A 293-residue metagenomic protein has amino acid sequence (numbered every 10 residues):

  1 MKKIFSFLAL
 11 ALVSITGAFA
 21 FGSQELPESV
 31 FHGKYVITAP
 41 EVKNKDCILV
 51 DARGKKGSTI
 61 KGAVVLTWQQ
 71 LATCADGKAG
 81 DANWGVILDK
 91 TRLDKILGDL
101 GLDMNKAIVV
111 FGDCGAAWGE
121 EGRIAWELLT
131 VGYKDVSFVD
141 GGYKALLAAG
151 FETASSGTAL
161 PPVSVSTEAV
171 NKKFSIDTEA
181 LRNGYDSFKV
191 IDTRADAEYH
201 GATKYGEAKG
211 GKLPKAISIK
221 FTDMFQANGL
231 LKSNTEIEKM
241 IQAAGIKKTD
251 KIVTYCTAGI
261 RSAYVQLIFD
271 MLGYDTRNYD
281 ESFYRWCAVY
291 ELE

Functional and structural regions predicted by a protein language model:
M1-I4: Positively charged n-region of N-terminal signal peptides that target proteins for export
L8-G17: Bacterial N-terminal signal peptides
S23-E28, I87-A180, R261, V265-R277 (+1 more regions): Thiolate-centered catalytic microenvironments shared by cysteine-dependent enzyme domains
L26-T38, K55, K144-P214, E291-E293: Active-site neighborhoods of enzymes that stabilize oxyanions during catalysis
I48-A52, A63-L66, V190-R194: Short hydrophobic beta-strand that contains or immediately precedes a catalytic carboxylate
G54-G57, Q69-T73, C114-W118, Y143-A145 (+4 more regions): Solvent-exposed loop/turn segments at secondary-structure junctions within structured extracellular/periplasmic domains
A75-K106, F221-K251: Helix-loop module immediately N-terminal to the HCX5R catalytic loop in PTP-like cysteine phosphatase domains
